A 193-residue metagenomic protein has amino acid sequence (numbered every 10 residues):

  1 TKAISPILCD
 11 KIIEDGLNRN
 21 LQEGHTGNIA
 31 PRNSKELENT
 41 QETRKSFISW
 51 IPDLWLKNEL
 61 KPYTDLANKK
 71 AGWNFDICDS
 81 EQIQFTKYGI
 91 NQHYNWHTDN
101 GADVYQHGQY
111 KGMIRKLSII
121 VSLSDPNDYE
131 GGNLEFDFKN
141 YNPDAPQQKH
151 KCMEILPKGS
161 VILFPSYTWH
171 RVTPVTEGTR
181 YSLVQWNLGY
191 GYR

Functional and structural regions predicted by a protein language model:
T1-L163, Y167-R193: Fe(II)/2-oxoglutarate oxygenase catalytic core
